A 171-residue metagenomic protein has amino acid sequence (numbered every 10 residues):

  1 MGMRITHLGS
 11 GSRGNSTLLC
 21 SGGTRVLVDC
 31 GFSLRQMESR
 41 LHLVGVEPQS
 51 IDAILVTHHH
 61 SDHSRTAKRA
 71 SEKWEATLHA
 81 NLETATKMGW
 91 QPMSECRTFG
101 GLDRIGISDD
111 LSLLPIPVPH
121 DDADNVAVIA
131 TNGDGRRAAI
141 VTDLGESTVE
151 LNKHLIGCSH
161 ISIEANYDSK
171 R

Functional and structural regions predicted by a protein language model:
M1-V44, V126-D143, H160: Conserved beta-strand hairpin/beta-sheet module of binuclear metal-dependent hydrolase folds, prominently
T6-T17, A53-K73, A85-G89, F99-L102 (+2 more regions): Structured catalytic core of nucleotide-sugar glycosyltransferases
G9-S10, C30-F32, H59, V118-D121 (+2 more regions): Active-site metal-binding loops of divalent metal-dependent hydrolases
S33-A80, S159: Active-site metal-binding motif and surrounding structural segment of the metallo-beta-lactamase
L41-G45, R104-D109, L151-H154: Short amphipathic alpha-helix with an adjacent loop that forms part of the alpha/beta core around
A76-T84, E164-A165: Short internal beta-strands
A80-G135: Metallo-beta-lactamase
T148-R171: Cap/insert and terminal regions of metallo-dependent hydrolase folds
